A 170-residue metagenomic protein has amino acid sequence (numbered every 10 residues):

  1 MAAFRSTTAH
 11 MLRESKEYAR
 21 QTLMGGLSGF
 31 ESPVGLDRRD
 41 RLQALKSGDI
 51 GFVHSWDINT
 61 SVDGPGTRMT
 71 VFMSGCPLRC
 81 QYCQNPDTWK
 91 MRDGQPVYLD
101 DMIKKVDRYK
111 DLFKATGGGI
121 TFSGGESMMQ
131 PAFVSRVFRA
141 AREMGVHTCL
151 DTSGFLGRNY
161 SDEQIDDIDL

Functional and structural regions predicted by a protein language model:
A2-F72, Q81, N85-D93, R108-T116: N-terminal [4Fe-4S]-dependent radical SAM core
L12, L36, G51, T67 (+1 more regions): Conserved Radical SAM active-site core
L78: Glycine-centered loop/turn positions within well-structured domains that cap or flank conserved ligand/cofactor-binding
